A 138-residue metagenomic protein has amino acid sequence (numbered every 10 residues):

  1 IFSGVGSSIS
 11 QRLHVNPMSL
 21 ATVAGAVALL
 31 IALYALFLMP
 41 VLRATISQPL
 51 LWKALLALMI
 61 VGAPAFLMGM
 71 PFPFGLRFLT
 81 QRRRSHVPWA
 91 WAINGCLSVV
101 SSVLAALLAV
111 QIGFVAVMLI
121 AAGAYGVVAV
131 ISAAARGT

Functional and structural regions predicted by a protein language model:
I1-T138: Alpha-helical transmembrane segments of multi-pass membrane proteins
